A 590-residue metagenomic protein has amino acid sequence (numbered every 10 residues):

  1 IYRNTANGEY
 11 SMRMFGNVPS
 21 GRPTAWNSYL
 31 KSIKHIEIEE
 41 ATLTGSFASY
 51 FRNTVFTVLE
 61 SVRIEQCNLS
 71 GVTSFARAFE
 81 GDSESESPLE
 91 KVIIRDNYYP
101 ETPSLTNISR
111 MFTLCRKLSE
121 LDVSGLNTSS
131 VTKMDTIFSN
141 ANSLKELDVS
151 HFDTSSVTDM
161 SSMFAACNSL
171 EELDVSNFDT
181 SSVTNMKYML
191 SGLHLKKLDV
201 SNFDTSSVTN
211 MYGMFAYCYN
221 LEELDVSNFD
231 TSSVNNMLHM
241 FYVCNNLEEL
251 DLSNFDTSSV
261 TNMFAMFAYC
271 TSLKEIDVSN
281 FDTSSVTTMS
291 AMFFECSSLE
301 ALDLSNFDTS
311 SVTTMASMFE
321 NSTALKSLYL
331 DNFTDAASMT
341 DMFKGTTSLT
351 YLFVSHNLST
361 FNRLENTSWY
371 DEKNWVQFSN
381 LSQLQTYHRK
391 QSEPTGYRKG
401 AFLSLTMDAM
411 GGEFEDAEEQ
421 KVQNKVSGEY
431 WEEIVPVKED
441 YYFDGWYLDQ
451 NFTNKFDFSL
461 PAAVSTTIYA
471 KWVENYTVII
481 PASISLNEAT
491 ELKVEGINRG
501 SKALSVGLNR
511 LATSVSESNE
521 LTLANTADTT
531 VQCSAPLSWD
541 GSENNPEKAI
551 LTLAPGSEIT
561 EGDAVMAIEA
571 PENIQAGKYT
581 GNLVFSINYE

Functional and structural regions predicted by a protein language model:
I1, I36, L302, L352 (+4 more regions): Extracellular/surface recognition and adhesion modules
E9-N17, L30-L43, F56-T73, E84-T106 (+11 more regions): Structural signature of tandem-repeat unit edges
T54, D82, K344, M410 (+2 more regions): Acidic, Ser/Thr
Y351-L405, G445-Y447, W472-V473: Extracellular/surface-exposed low-complexity segments
W369-Q377, F443-Q450, A503-V515: Change to "...patches in solvent-exposed regions of secreted, membrane-anchored, or virion-exposed structural
F378-G396, G400, L448-Y469, I550-A554 (+2 more regions): Serine/threonine-rich, repeat-prone extracellular segments and beta-strand-based repeat modules of secreted/surface
A401-E474: Secondary-structure capping and domain/repeat boundary segments
E474-D528, T552-E590: N-terminal small/polar-rich segments of proteins
